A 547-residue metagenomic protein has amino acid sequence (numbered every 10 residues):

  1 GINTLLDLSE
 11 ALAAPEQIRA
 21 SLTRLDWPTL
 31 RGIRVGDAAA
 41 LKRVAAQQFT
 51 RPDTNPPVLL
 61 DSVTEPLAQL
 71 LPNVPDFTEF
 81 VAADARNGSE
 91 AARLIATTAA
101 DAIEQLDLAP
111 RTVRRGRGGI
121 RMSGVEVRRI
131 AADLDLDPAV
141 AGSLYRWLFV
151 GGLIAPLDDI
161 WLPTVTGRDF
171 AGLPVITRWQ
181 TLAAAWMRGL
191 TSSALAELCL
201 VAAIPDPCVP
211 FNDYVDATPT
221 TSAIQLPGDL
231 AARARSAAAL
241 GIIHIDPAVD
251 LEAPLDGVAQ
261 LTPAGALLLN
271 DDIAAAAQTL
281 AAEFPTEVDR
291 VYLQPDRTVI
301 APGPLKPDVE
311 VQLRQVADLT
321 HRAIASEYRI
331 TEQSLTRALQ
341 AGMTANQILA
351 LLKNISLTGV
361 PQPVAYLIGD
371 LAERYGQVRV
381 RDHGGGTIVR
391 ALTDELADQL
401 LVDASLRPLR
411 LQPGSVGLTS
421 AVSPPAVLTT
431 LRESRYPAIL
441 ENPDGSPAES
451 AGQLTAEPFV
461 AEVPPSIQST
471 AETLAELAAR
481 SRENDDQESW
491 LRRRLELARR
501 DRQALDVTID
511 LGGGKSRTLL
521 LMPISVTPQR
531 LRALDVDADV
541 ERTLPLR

Functional and structural regions predicted by a protein language model:
G1-A223: Short, amphipathic alpha-helical interface elements at domain boundaries that mediate macromolecular binding
I160-L162, R168, A266, M343 (+1 more regions): Residue-level signal for well-ordered, solvent-exposed loop/turn and beta-edge residues enriched in charged/polar side
V175, L182-R517, L521-R530: Extended alpha-helical interface modules used as scaffolds for assembling large macromolecular complexes
K515-T518, D539-T543: Short, mixed charged/polar active-site loops that provide acid/base catalysis or chelate metal/phosphate cofactors
I524, E541-R547: Structured surface patches comprising rigid loops and adjacent beta-strands/short helices at the edges of well-ordered
R530-D539: Basic/aromatic-rich interaction segments and small domains that mediate binding to polyanionic partners
